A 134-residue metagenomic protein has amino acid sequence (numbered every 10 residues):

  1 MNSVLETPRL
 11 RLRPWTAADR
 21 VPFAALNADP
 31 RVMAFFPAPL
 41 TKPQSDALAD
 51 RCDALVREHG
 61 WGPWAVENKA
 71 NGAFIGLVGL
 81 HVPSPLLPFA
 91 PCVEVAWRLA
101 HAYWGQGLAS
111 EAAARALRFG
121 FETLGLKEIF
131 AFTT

Functional and structural regions predicted by a protein language model:
M1-F35, D50, A65-T134: Acyl-donor (CoA/ACP) binding surface of acyl/acetyltransferases
C52-A65: A short helix-loop-beta-strand connector motif used in the catalytic cores of GNAT acetyltransferases and, in some
